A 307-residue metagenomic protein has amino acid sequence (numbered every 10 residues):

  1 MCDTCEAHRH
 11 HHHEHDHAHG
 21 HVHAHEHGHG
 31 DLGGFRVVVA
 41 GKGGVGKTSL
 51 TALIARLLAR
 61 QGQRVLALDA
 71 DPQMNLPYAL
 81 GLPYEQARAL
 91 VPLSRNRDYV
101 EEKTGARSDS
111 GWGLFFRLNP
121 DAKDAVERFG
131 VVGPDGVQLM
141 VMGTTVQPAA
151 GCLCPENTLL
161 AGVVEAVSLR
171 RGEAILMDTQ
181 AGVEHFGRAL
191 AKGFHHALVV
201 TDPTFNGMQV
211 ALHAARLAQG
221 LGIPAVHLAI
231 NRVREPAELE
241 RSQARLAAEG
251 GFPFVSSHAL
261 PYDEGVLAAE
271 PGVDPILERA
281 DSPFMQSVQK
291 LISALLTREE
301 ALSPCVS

Functional and structural regions predicted by a protein language model:
M1-H27, Q219-S307: C-terminal lobe/tail of nucleotide-utilizing enzymes
M1-V45, A52-L66, Q73-Y78, L82-Q86: Extreme N-terminal, non-catalytic leader segments that precede Walker-type/kinase nucleotide-binding cores
H21, L57-D135: N-terminal phosphate/diphosphate-binding loop that engages ATP/GTP or pyrophosphate donors across diverse enzyme folds
R36, R64, L139, A174-L176 (+1 more regions): Residue-level preference for the first positions of well-ordered beta-strands
T51-A52, L212: Motif I (Walker A/P-loop) of helicase-class P-loop NTPases
R60-Q61, P155-A259, A268: Conserved catalytic-core segment of NTP-binding enzymes
D109, G143-Q147, D274-I276: Short glycine/proline- and acidic residue-enriched helix-loop micro-motifs that form flexible lids or anion-recognition
L114-V132, G136-M177: Cytosolic-facing regulatory segments adjacent to core modules
